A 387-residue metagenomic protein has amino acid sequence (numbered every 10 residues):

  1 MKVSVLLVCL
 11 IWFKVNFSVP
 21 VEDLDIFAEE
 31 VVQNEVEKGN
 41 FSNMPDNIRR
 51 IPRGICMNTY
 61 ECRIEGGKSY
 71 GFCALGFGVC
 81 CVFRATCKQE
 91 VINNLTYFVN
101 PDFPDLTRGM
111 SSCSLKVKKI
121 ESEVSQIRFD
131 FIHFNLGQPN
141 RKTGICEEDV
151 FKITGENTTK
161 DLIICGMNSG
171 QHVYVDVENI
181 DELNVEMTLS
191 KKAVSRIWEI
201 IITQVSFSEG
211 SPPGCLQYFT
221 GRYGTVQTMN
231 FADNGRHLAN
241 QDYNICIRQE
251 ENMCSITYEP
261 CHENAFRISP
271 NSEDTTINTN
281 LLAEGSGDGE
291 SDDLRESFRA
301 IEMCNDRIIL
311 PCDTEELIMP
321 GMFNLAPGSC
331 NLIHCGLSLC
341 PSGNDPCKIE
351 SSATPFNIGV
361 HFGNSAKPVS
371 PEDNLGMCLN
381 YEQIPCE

Functional and structural regions predicted by a protein language model:
K2-E387: Domain-level representation of secreted and single-pass membrane ectodomains enriched in extracellular protease systems
